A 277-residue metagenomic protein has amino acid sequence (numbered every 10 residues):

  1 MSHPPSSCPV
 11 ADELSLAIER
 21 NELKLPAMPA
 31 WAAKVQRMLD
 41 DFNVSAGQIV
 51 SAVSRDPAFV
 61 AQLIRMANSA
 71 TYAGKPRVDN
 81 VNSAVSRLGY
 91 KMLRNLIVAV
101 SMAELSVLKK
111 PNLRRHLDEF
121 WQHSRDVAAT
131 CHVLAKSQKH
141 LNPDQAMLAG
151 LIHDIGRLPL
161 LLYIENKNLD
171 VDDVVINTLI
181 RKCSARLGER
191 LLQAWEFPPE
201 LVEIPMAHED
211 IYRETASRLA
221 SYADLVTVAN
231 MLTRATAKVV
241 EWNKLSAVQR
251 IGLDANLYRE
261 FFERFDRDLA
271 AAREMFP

Functional and structural regions predicted by a protein language model:
M1-A17, I251-P277: Terminal helices and disordered tails flanking the catalytic cores of nucleotide-processing hydrolases
M1-I152, P159-N166, D172-L245: Conserved alpha-helical "signature site" that marks functionally important helical segments or helix/loop junctions
